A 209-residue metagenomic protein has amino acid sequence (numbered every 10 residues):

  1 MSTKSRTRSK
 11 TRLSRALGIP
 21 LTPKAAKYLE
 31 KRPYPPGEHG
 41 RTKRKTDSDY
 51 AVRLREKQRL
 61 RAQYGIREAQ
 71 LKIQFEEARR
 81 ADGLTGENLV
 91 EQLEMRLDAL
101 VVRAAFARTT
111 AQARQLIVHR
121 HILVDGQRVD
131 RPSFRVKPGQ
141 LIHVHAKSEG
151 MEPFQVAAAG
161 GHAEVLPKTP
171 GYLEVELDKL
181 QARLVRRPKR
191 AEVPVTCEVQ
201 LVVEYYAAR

Functional and structural regions predicted by a protein language model:
M1-A104, R131-R209: Ferredoxin-like alpha/beta domains used as RNA- or RNAP-binding modules
P23, V118, V124: Short glycine/serine/threonine-biased micro-segments
R103, A107-Q112, L123: Internal active-site segments that recognize and position negatively charged phosphoryl groups and nucleotide moieties
T110, L116-I117, V136: Short, well-ordered loop/turn sites that connect or cap secondary structure elements
L116, Q127-R128, V199: Residue-level detector of alpha-helical recognition elements and their boundaries
H121-I122, Q127, K147: Short, surface-exposed secondary-structure boundary micro-motifs
